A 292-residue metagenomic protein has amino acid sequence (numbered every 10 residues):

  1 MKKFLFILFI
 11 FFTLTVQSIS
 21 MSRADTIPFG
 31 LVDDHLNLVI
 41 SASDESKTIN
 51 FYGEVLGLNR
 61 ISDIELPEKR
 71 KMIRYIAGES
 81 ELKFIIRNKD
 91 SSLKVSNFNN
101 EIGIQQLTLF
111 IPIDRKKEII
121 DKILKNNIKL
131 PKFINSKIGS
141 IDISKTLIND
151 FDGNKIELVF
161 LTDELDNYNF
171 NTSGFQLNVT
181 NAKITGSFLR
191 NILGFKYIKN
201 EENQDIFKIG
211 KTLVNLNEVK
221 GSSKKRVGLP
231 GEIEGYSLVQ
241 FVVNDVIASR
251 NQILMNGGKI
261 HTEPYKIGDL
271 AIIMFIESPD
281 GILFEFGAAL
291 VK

Functional and structural regions predicted by a protein language model:
M1-F4: Positively charged n-region of N-terminal signal peptides that target proteins for export
F6-Q17: Bacterial N-terminal signal peptides
M21-L31, I120-N171, N200, I206-K208 (+1 more regions): Vicinal oxygen chelate
S22-I49, Q105-L107, E157-G186, Y236-V239 (+1 more regions): N-terminal beta-strand motif that seeds the catalytic metal site of vicinal oxygen chelate
P28-G30, L38-L82, K137-I141, Q176-K220: Core segments of cupin and vicinal oxygen chelate
N59-E101, K155-T162, I198-E232, E277-P279 (+1 more regions): Conserved short beta-strand elements that form part of the metal-binding/catalytic scaffold of enzyme active sites
G174, K183, R190-L270, L283-F286: Structured core of small recognition/catalytic domains
